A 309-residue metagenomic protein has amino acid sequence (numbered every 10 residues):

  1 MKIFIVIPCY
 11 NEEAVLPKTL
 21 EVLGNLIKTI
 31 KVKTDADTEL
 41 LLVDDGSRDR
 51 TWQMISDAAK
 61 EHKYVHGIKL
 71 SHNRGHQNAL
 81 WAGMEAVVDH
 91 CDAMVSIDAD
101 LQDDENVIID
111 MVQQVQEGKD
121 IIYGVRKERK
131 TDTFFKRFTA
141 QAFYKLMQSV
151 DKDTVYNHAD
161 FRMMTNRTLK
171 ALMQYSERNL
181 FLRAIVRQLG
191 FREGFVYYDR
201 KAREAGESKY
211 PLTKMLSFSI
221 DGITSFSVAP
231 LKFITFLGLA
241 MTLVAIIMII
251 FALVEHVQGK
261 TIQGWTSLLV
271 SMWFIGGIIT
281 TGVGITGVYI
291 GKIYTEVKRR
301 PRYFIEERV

Functional and structural regions predicted by a protein language model:
M1-D132: Structured catalytic core of nucleotide-sugar glycosyltransferases
P8, I30, V43, Q114 (+4 more regions): Histidine kinase transmitter module recognition
P8, L26, A58, L70 (+6 more regions): Amphipathic alpha-helical segments that mediate coupling or scaffolding at interfaces
N25, T29, D57, E61 (+7 more regions): Conserved amphipathic alpha-helical interaction elements at protein-protein interfaces in regulatory, energy-coupling
I68-H72, H76-A86, E105-L180, K201-L216 (+1 more regions): Acceptor/aglycone-binding surface of glycosyltransferases and processive sugar-polymer synthases
R183-V309: Hydrophobic helical membrane-anchoring modules
